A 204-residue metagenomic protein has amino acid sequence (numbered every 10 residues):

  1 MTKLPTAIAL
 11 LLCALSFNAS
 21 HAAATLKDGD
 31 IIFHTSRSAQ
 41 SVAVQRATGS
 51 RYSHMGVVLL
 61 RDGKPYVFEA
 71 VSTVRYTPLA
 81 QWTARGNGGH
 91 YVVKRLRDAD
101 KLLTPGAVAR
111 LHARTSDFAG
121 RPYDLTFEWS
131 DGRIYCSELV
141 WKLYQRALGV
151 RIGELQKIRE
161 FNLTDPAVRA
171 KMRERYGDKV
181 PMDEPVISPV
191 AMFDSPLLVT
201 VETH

Functional and structural regions predicted by a protein language model:
M1-T6: Positively charged n-region of N-terminal signal peptides that target proteins for export
A7-S16: Bacterial N-terminal signal peptides
F17-H204: Cysteine-nucleophile amide-bond enzymes
